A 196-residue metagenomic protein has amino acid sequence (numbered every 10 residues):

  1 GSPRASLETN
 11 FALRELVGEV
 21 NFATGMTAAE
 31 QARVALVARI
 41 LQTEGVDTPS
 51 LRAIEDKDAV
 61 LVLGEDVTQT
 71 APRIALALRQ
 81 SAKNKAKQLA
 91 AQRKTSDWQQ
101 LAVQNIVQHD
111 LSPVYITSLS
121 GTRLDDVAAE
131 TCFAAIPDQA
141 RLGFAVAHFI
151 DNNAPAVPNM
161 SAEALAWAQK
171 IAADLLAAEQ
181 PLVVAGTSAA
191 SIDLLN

Functional and structural regions predicted by a protein language model:
G1-N196: Catalytic alpha/large subunits of respiratory electron-transfer oxidoreductases, centered on bis-MGD molybdoenzymes
